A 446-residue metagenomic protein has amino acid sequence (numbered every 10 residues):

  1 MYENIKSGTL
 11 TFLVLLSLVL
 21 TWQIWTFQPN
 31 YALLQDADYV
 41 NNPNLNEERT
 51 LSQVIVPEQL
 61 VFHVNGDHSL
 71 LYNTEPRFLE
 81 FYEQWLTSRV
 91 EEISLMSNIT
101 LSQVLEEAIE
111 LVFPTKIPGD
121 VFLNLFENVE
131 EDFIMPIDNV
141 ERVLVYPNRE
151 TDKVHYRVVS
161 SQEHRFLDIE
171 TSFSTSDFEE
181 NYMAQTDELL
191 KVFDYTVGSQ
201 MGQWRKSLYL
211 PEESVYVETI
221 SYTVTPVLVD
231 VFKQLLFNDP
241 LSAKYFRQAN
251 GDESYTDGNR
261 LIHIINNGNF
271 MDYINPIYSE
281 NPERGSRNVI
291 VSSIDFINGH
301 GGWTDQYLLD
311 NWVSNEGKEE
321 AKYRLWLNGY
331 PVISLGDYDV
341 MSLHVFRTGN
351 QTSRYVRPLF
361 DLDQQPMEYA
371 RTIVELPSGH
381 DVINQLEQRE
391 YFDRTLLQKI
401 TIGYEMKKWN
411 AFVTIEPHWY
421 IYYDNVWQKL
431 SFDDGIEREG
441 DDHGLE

Functional and structural regions predicted by a protein language model:
M1-I5: N-terminal positive-inside, membrane-proximal cytosolic segments immediately preceding the first
K6-I24: Hydrophobic membrane-insertion alpha-helices, especially the h-region of bacterial N-terminal signal peptides
W22-R287: Preferential activation on post-signal-peptide N-terminal prodomains/segments of secreted or lumenal proteins
D138-S161, G379-P417: Amphipathic, soluble alpha/beta structural segments
V231-D272, T304-T352, R357-P358, Q398-W427: Exposed beta-strand-loop-beta-strand "reactive/processing" segments of non-cytosolic proteins
Y278-K318, P366-K408: Short, non-transmembrane alpha-helical segments in secretory-pathway proteins
N350-T372: Short helix-loop boundary/capping segments
T414, Y420-E446: C-terminal structured interaction module
